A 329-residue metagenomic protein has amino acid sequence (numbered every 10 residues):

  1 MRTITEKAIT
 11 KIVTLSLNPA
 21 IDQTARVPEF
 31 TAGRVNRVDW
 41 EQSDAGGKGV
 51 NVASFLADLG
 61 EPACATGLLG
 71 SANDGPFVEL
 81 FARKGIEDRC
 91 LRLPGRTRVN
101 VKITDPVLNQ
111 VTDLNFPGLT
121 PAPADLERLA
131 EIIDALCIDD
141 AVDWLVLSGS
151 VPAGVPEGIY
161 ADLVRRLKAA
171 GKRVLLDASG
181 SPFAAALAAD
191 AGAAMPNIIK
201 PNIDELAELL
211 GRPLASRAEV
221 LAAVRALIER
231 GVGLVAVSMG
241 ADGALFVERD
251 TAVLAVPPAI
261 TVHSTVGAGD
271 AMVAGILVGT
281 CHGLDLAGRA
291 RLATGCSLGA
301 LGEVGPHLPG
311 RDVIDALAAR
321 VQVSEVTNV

Functional and structural regions predicted by a protein language model:
M1-T66, D74-P76, T327-V329: Glycine-rich phosphate/adenosyl-contacting loop at the front of the ribokinase-like
K11-V13, T112, D143-W144, I198: Structural motif
V13, C64, L175-D177, A236: Structural detector of well-ordered beta-strand residues that form the stable sheet scaffold of enzyme domains
R34, D58-V142, A316-V329: Conserved N-terminal subdomain of the carbohydrate kinase-like
S54, V101-I103, G243-F246: Short beta-strand scaffold segments in enzyme catalytic cores
A57, A82, K168, I228: Anion (oxyanion) recognition and catalysis
V142-E219: Conserved beta-alpha-beta core of the PfkB/ribokinase-like small-molecule kinase fold
R166, A188-A191, R217-V329: Conserved phosphate-binding/catalytic region of the ribokinase-like
